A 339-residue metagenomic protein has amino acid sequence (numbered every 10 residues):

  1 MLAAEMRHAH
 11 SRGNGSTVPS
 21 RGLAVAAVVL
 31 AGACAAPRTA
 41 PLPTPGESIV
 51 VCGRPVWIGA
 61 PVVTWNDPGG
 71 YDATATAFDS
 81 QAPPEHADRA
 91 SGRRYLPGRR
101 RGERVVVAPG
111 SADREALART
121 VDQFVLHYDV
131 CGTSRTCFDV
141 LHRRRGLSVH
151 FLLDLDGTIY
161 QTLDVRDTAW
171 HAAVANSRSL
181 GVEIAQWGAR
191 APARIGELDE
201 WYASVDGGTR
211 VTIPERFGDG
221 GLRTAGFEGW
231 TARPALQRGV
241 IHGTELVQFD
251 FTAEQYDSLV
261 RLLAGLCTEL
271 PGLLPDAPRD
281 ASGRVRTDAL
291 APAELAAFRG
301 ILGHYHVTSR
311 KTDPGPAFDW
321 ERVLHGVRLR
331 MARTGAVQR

Functional and structural regions predicted by a protein language model:
M1-V18: N-terminal secretory signal peptides that target proteins for export/translocation
G13-V18, G22, A169, A336: Serine/proline-rich low-complexity intrinsically disordered segments, especially terminal tails, linkers
G22-G32: Bacterial N-terminal signal peptides
C34-P83, R194-R339: Basic/polar, cationic surfaces and motifs that engage anionic cell-wall and phosphate/carboxylate ligands
T39-F138: N-terminal accessory segments that precede or flank the first globular/catalytic domain
G92, P97-V247, E254-T268: Active-site-adjacent loop/helix surface patches within enzyme catalytic domains that shape the substrate-binding cleft
